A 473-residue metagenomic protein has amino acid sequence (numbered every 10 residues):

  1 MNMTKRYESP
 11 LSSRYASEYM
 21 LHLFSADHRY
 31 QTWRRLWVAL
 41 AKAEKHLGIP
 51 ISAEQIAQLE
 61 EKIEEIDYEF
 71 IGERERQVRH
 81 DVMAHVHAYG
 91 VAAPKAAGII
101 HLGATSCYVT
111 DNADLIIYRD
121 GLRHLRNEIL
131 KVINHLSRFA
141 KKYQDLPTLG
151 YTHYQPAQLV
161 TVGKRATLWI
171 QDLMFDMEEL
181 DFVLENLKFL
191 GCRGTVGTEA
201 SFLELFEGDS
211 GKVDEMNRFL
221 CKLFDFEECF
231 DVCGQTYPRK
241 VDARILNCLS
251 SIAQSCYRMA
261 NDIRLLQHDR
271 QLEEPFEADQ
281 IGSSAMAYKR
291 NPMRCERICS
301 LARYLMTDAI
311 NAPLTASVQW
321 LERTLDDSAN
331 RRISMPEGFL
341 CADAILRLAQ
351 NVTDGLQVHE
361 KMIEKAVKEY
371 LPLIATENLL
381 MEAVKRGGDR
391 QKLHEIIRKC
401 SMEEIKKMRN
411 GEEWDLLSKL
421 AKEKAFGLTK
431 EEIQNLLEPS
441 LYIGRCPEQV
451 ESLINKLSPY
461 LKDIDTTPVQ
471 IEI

Functional and structural regions predicted by a protein language model:
N2-L203, G208-F219, G282-S283, M293-R297 (+5 more regions): A helix-coil-helix interface module used to build multimeric assemblies and to scaffold catalytic/cofactor sites
Y15-M20, V38, I63-Y68, F276-G282 (+5 more regions): Short acidic (Asp/Glu) and glycine-rich catalytic loops that position anionic groups and cofactors
L21-S25, F70-G72, Q280-S300, E322-E337 (+4 more regions): Short beta-alpha connecting loops at secondary-structure transitions that line or flank enzyme active sites
R35-A39, K131-N134, R138-K141, F175 (+7 more regions): Generic structural signal for well-ordered, non-membrane alpha-helices
E75, D114-R126, Q155-Q319, D326-A344: Charged, flexible cofactor/metal-binding loops and thiol motifs
E273, E395-M402: Active/binding-pocket-proximal capping segment
Y304-R390, I396: Long, amphipathic alpha-helical stalk/connector segments used for oligomerization, subunit docking, or mechanical
